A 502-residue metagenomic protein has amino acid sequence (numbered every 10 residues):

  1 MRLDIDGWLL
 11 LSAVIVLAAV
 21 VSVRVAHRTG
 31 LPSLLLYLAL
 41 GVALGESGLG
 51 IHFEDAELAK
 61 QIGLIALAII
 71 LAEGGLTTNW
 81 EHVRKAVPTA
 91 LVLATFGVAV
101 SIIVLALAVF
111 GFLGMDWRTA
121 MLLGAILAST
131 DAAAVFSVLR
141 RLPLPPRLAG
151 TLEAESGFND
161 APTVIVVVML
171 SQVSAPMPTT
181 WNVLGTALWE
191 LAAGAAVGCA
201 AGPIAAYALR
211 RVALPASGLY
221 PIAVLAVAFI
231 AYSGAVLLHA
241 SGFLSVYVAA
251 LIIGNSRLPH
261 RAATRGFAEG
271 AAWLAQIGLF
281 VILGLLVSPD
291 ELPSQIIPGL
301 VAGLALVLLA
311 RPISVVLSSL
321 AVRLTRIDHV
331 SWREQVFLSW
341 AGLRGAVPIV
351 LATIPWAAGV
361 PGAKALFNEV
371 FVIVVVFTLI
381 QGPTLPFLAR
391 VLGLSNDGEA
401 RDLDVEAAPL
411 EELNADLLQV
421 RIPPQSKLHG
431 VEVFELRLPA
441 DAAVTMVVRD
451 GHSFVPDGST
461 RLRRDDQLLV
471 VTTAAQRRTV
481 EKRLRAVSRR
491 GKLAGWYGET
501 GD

Functional and structural regions predicted by a protein language model:
M1, D466-D502: In a subset of proteins, long, contiguous C-terminal domains/tails are tracked
M1-G398, E411-E412: Transmembrane helical cores of multi-pass secondary ion antiporters/exchangers
V287, I422, L438: Hydrophobic pocket-lining residues within nucleotide cofactor-binding pockets
V322, P355-W356, G393, L436-L438 (+2 more regions): Short, solvent-exposed amphipathic alpha-helical segments in soluble enzyme and RNA/protein-processing domains
D397-V420, R489-D502: Long, charged amphipathic helices and adjacent flexible linkers at domain junctions
V420-K427: A structural micro-motif recognizing beta-strand termini and the immediately following turn/loop segments
H429-A475, V480: Cytosolic Rossmann-like ligand/nucleotide-binding regulatory domains
